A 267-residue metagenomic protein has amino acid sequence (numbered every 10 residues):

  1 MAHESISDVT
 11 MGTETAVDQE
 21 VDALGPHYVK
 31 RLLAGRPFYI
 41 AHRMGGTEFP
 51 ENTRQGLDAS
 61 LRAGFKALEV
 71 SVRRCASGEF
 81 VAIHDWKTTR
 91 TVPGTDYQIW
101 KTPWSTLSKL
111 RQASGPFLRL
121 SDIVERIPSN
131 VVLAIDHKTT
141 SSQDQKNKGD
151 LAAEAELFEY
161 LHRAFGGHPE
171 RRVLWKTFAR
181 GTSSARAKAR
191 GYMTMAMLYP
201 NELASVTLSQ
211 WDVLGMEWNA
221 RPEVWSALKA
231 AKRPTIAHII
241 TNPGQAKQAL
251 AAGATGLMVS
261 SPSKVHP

Functional and structural regions predicted by a protein language model:
A2-P267: Phosphate-group recognition and catalysis centered on beta-loop-alpha active-site segments
